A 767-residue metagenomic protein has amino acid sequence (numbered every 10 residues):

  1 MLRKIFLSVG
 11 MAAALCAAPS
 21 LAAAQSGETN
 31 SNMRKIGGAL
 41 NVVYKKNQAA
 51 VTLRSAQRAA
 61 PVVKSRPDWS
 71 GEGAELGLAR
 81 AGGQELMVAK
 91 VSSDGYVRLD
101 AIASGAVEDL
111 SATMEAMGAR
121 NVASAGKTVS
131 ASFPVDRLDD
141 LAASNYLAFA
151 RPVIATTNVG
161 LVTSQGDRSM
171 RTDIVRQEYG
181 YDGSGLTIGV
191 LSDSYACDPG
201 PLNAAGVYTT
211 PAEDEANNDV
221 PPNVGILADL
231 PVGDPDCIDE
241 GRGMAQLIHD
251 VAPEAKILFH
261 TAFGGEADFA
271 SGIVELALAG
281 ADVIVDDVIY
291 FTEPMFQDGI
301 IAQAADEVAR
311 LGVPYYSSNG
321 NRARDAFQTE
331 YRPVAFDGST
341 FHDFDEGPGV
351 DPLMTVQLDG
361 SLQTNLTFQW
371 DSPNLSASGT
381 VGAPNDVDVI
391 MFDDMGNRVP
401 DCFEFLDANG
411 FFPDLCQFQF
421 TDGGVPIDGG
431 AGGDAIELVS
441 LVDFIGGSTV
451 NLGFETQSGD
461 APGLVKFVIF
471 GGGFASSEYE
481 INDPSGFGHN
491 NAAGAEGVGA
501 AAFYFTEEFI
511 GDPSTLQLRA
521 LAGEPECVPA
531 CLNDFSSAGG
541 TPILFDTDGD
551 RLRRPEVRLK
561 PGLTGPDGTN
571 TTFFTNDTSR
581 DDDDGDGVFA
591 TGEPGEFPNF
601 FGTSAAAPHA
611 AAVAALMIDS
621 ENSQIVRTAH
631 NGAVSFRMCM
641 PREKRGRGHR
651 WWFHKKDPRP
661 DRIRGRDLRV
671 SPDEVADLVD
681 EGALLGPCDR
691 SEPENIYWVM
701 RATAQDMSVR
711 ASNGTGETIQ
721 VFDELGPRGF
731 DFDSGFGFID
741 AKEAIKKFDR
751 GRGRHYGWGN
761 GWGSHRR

Functional and structural regions predicted by a protein language model:
A22-I238, G243-D250, K256, F341 (+3 more regions): Autoinhibitory N-terminal propeptides
A24, R642-P660, R666, D673 (+1 more regions): Glycine- and aromatic-enriched low-complexity segments, predominantly in secreted/extracellular proteins and matrices
R80-M87, A326-A383, G472-Y479, F738-R752 (+1 more regions): Secreted peptidase-domain scaffold signal
R176-G183, A245-P253, G265-D286, F296-S317 (+9 more regions): Mature extracellular/periplasmic domains of secretome proteins
G185, D193-R242, A326, P333-D343 (+6 more regions): Active-site core segment of subtilase-fold serine proteases
D193, D198, A216-T292, V389 (+3 more regions): Subtilisin-like peptidase catalytic core
N365-G396, V450, P566-R637, H649 (+2 more regions): Hydrolase catalytic cores
D388, M395-N409, P413, Q417-T421 (+6 more regions): Catalytic-core environment of secreted peptidases
